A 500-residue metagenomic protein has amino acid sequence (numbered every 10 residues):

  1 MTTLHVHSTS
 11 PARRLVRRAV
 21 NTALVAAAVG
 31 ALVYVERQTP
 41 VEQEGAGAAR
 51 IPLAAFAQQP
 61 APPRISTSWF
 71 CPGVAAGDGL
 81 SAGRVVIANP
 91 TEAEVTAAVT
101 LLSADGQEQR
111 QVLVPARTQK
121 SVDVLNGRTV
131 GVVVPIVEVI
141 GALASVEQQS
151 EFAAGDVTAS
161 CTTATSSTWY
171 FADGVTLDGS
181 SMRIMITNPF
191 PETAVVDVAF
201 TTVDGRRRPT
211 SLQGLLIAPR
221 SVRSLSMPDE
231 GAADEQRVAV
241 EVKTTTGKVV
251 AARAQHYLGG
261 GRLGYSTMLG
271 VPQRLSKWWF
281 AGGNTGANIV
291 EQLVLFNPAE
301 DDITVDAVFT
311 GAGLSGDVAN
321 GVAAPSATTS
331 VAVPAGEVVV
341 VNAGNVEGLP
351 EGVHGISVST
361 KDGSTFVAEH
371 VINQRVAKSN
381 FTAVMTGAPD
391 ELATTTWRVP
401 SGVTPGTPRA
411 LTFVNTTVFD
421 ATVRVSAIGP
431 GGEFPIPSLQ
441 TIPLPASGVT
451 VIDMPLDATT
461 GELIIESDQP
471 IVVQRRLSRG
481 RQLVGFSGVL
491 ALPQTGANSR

Functional and structural regions predicted by a protein language model:
M1-V16: Terminal targeting segments of Actinobacterial cell-envelope proteins
R17-Q38, A97, V240-V242, V305 (+4 more regions): Hydrophobic alpha-helical membrane segments, chiefly transmembrane helices and signal peptide h-regions, characterized
N21-V25, L32-R84, A144-P189, K248-P298 (+2 more regions): Conserved functional hotspot residues at active sites or interaction interfaces
Q43-E44, I51-A57, A76, V86-A116 (+4 more regions): Post-signal-peptide, soluble extracytosolic/periplasmic N-terminal scaffold domains of envelope/secretory systems
A49-P52, L102-V130, V134, R206-E235 (+2 more regions): Intrinsically disordered, low-complexity Pro/Gly/Ser/Thr-rich segments with frequent PxxP/GP/PP motifs and embedded
R84, A88-Q107, E138, I186-R208 (+5 more regions): Short acidic, flexible loop segments centered on an aromatic residue
L113-V114, T118-T158, P189, R223-G261 (+3 more regions): Hydrophobic, ordered structural segments
L216, K243, R274-G344: Long, internal scaffold/assembly segments composed of regular secondary structure
